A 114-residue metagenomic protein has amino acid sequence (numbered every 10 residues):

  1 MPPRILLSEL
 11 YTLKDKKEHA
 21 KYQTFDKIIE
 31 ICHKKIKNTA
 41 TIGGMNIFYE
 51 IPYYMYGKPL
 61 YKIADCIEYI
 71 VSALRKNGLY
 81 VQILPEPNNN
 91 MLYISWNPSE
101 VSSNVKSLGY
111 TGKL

Functional and structural regions predicted by a protein language model:
M1-G57: An N-terminal amphipathic alpha-helical segment
L6, T12, T24, P59-K62 (+2 more regions): Serine/threonine-rich low-complexity intrinsically disordered regions
I42-G44, K76, P87-N89: Eukaryote-biased feature marking scaffold/signaling PDZ-domain proteins and nuclear chromatin regulators
E50-P85, V101: Short, hydrophobic/π-rich interface segment
V81-V105: C-terminal edge-of-domain segments
K106-L114: Short, cationic low-complexity segments
